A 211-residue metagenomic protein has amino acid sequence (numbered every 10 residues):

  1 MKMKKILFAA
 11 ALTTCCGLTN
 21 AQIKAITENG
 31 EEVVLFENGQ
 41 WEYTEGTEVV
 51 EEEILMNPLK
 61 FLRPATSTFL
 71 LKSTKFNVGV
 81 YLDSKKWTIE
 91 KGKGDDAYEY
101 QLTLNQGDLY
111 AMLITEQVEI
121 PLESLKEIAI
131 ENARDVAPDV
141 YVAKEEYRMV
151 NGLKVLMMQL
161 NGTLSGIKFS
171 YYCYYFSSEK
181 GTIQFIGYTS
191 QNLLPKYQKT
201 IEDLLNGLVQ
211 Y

Functional and structural regions predicted by a protein language model:
M1-K24: Bacterial Sec-dependent N-terminal signal peptides
A21-K24, T66-T68, V150-Q159: Short, hydrophobic/aromatic-rich segments at coil-to-beta transitions
Q22-Q101, N105, V118, D139 (+2 more regions): N-terminal targeting sequences that direct proteins away from the cytosol to non-cytosolic compartments
E32, K168-S170, T182: Short, mixed charged/polar active-site loops that provide acid/base catalysis or chelate metal/phosphate cofactors
D96-Y98, I130-S177: Signature of long, low-cysteine stretches enriched in small and polar/charged residues
A97-E127, I183: A short acidic-to-branched-hydrophobic micro-motif
S124, I128, T200-D203: Extracytoplasmic/secreted proteins, especially bacterial periplasmic and envelope-associated proteins
M157, Q184-I186: Structural recognition of the beta-strand scaffold that forms the well-ordered cores of secreted hydrolase catalytic
